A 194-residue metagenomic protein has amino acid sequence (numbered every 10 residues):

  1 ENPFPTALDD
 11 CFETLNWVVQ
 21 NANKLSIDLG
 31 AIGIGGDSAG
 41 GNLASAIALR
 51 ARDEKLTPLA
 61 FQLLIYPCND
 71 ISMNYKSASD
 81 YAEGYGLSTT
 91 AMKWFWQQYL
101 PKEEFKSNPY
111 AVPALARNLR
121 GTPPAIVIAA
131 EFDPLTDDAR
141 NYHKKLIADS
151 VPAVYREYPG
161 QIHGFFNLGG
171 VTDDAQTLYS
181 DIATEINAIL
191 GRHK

Functional and structural regions predicted by a protein language model:
E1-K194: Alpha/beta-hydrolase superfamily serine-hydrolase fold, recognizing
